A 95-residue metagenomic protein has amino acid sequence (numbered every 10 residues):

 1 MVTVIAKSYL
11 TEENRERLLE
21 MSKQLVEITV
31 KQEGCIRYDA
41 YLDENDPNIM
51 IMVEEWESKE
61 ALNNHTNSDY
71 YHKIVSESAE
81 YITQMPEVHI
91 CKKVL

Functional and structural regions predicted by a protein language model:
V2, D39-N48, S76-L95: Glycine-rich beta-strand-turn "strand-cap" elements at beta-sheet edges
V2-S8, D39-H65: Short, well-ordered beta-strand segments in beta-rich or mixed alpha/beta enzyme and ligand-binding folds
T3-V30, C35: N-terminal first-folded block
T3-Y9, M21, I51, E55 (+2 more regions): Generic alpha-helical hydrophobic packing signal
N14, N48, Y70: Short phosphate-engaging motifs
R15, L19-K23, M50-M52, A61 (+1 more regions): Residue-level detection of beta-strand scaffold positions
I28-I36, E55-V88: An amphipathic, aromatic/His-enriched active-site/gating alpha helix that lines ligand/cofactor pockets
